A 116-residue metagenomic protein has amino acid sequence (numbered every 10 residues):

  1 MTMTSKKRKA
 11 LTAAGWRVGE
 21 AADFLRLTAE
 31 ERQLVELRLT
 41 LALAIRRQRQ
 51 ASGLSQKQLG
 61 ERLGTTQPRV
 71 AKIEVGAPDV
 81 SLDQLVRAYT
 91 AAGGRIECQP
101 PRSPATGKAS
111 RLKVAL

Functional and structural regions predicted by a protein language model:
M1-T40, S103-L116: N-terminal flexible/basic segments that precede or flank functional cores
K7, L37, L41, R69 (+1 more regions): Amphipathic alpha-helical interface surfaces
T12-A14, L43-Q58, R87: Short basic helix-loop element that most often maps to the first helix and adjoining turn of HTH DNA-binding modules
G15-R17, S55, T66, R95: Short coil/loop linkers at secondary-structure junctions
G53-K72: Short alpha-helical DNA-recognition segment
V75: Short, conserved catalytic or interaction motifs in soluble domains
L82-Q99: DNA major-groove recognition helix of helix-turn-helix/homeodomain DNA-binding modules
